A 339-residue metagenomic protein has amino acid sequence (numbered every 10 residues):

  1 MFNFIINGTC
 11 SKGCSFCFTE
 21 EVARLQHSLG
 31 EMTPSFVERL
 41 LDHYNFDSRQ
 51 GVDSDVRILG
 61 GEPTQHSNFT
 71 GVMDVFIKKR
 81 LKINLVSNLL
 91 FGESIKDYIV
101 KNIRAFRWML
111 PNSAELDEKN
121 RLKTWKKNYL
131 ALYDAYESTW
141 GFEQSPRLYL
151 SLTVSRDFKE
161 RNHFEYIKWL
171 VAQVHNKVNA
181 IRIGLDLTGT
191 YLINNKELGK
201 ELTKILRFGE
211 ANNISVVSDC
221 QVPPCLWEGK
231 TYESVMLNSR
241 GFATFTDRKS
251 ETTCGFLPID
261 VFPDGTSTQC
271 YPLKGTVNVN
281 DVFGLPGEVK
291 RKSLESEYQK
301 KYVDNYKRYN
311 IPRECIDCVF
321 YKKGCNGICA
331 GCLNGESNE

Functional and structural regions predicted by a protein language model:
M1-F36, G331: Canonical Radical SAM [4Fe-4S] cluster-binding loop centered on the CxxxCxxC motif and its immediate flanking residues
M1-N3, C10, F46-Q50, Q299-R308: N-terminal [4Fe-4S]-dependent radical SAM core
N7, S11, E251, P312-C315 (+1 more regions): Residues immediately within or flanking Cys/His clusters that coordinate Zn2+ in small zinc-binding modules
K12, I83, V277: Glycine-centered loop/turn positions within well-structured domains that cap or flank conserved ligand/cofactor-binding
G13, G60, L110, P263-D264: Residue-level recognition of short loop/turn positions
E20, T266-S267, Y271-E339: Flexible mid-to-C-terminal extensions adjoining Fe-S/redox cofactors in radical SAM and related proteins
P34-L59, H66-E197: Radical SAM/AdoMet-radical enzyme domain recognition
Q144-R147, A180, L187-G275, N310 (+1 more regions): A C-terminal junction/extension of Radical SAM enzymes
